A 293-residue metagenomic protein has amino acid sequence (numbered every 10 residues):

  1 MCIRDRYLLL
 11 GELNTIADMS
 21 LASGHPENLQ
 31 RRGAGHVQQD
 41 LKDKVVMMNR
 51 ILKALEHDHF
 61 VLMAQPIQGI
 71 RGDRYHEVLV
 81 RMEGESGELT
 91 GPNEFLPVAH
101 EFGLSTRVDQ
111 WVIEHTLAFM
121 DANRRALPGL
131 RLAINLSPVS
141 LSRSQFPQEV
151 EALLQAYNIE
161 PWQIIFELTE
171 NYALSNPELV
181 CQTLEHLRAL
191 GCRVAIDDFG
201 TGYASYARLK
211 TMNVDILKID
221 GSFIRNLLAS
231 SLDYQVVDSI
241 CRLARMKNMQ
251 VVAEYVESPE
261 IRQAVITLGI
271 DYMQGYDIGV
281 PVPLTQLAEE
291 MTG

Functional and structural regions predicted by a protein language model:
M1-I3: Short, small-residue-biased leader/transition segments that mark boundaries at the very start of proteins
R6-V61, A99-G103, S140, P147 (+2 more regions): C-di-GMP signaling machinery
R6-Y7, D40, G69-E77, G84 (+2 more regions): Catalytic core of bacterial c-di-GMP phosphodiesterases, primarily the EAL and HD-GYP domains, capturing alpha-helical
L10, Q39, E85, S137-S144 (+2 more regions): EAL-family c-di-GMP phosphodiesterase catalytic domain
L13-S20, M47, V78, V98-A99 (+6 more regions): Structural preference for long, well-ordered alpha-helical segments in enzyme cores
S23, A122, A156, H186 (+3 more regions): Alpha-helical scaffold elements within enzyme catalytic domains, especially in hydrolases
G35-V98, N135, I196, Q274 (+1 more regions): Active-site core of bacterial EAL-family cyclic-dinucleotide phosphodiesterase domains
